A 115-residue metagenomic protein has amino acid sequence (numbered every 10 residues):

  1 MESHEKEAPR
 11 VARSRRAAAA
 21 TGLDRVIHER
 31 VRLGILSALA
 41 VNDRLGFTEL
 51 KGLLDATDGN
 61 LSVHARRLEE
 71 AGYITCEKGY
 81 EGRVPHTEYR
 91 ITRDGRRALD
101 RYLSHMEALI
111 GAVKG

Functional and structural regions predicted by a protein language model:
M1-A20, G34-S37, R93-G115: Amphipathic alpha-helical dimerization/coiled-coil segments that flank or bridge DNA-binding/regulatory modules
A18-N60, E81-R90: N-terminal helix-turn-helix DNA-binding core of bacterial DNA-binding proteins
A65-R66: Short, hydrophobic-biased segments on the C-terminal half of alpha helices that form "recognition helices"
G72: Glycine-centered, phosphate/nucleic-acid-interacting loop/turn motifs that mediate DNA/RNA or nucleotide
C76: Short beta-strand "wing" residues that participate in macromolecule-binding interfaces
